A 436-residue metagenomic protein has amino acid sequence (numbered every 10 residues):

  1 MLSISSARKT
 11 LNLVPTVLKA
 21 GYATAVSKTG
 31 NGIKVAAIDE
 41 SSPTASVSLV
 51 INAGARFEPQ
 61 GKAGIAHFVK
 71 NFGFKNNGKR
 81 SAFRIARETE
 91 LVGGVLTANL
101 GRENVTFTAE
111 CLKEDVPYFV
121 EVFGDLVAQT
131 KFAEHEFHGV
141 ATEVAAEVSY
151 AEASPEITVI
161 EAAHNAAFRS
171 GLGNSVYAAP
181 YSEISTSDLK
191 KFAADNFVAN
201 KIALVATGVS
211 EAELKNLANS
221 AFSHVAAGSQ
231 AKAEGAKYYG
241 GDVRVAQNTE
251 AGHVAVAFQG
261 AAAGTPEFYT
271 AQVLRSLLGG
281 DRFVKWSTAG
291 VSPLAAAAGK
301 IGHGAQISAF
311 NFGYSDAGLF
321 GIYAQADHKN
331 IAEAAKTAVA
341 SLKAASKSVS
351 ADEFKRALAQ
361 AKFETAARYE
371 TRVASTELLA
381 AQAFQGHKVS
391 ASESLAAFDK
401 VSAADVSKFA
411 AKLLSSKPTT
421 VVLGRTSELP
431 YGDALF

Functional and structural regions predicted by a protein language model:
M1-L2, L11-N31: N-terminal mitochondrial targeting presequences
L2-V14, K75, A82-K237, R244-V245 (+4 more regions): Charge-rich, well-structured scaffold segments of protease-associated domains
S6-K9, L49, R282-F283: Intrinsically disordered, low-complexity serine/threonine-rich segments
G32-A37: A short loop-to-beta-strand scaffold at the N-terminal edge of the catalytic core in hydrolase folds
D39-T89, P266-G279: Active/ligand-binding-proximal structured segments within catalytic/core domains that scaffold catalytic residues
E40-P43, G101, T249-E250: Short strand-connecting beta-turns/loops that link adjacent beta-strands
A251-H253, Q259, A263-W286: A conserved active-site cap/scaffold subdomain adjacent to cofactor or substrate pockets
